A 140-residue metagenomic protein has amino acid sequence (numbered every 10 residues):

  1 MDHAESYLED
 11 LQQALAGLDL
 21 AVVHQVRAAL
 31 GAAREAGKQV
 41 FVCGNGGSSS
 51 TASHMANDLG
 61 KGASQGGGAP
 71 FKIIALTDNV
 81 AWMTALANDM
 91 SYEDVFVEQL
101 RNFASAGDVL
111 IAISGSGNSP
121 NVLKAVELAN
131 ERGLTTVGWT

Functional and structural regions predicted by a protein language model:
M1-L18: Generic N-terminal amphipathic, Lys/Arg-enriched alpha-helix
L18-A36: A short, well-structured juxtamembrane/interface segment
A32-F103: Glycine-rich, small/polar surface segments that engage phosphate groups of diverse ligands
S48-S53, N118-A125: Short glycine/serine/threonine-rich phosphate/pyrophosphate-binding segments that cradle anionic phosphate groups
G60, V126-R132: Surface-exposed amphipathic alpha-helices with a cationic face
A69, T135-T140: A short glycine-rich beta-strand->turn/loop micro-motif centered on a GG-aromatic cluster
T77, S114, T140: Short beta-strand/turn micro-motifs composed of small residues that flank or help shape donor/cofactor-binding pockets
